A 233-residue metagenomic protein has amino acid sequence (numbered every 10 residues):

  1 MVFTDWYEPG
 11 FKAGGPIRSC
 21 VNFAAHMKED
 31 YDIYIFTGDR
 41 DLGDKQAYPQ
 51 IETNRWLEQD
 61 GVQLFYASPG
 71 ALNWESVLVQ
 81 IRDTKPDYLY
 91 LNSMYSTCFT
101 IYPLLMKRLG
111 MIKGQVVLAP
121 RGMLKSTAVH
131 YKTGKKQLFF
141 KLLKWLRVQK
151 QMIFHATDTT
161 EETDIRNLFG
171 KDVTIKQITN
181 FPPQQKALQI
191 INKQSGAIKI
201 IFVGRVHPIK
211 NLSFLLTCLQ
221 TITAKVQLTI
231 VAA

Functional and structural regions predicted by a protein language model:
M1, P182-K186, I191-K210, L216-T223 (+1 more regions): Conserved donor-binding/catalytic core segment of Leloir-type glycosyltransferases
M1, Y88, K107-T127, I153-H155: Active-site proximal beta-strand in glycosyltransferases
M1-Y48, I112, Q220: N-terminal subdomain of nucleotide-sugar transferases
I35-Y88: A conserved catalytic-core segment of Leloir-type glycosyltransferases
V79-F99, P103, M111-V117: Short N-terminal targeting/anchoring amphipathic segment
K136-F154: Membrane-proximal helix-turn-helix segments that form the acceptor-binding/catalytic region of lipid-linked
T160, F181: Carbohydrate-associated surface elements
